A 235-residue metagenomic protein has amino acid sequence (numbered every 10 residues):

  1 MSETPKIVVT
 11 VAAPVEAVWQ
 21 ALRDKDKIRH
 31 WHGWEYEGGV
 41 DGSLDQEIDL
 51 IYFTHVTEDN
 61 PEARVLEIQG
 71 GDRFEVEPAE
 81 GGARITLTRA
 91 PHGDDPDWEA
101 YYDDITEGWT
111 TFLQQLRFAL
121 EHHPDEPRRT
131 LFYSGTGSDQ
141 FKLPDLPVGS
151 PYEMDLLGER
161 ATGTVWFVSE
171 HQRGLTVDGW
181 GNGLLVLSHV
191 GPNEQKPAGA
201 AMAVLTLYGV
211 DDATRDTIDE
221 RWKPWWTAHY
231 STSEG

Functional and structural regions predicted by a protein language model:
M1-G38, Y101-P151: Hydrophobic ligand-binding cavity/cleft-lining segments
S2-G93: Ordered, small/hydrophobic-rich secondary-structure cores
W19, S43, T57-N60, D95 (+4 more regions): Serine/threonine-rich low-complexity intrinsically disordered regions
Q20, Q46, Q69, Q114-Q115 (+3 more regions): Residue-identity detector for glutamine
D24, Y36-G39, Q114, H171 (+2 more regions): Intrinsically disordered, low-complexity regulatory segments enriched in acidic/serine/proline/glutamine/glycine
E35-E37, D45-E58, G70-R73, F141-L146 (+2 more regions): Short small/polar-residue motifs
N60-E107, P127, Q172-G235: Beta-strand/loop substructures that line and gate deep hydrophobic ligand-binding cavities in soluble
P127-N182: Acidic, Ser/Thr-rich low-complexity intrinsically disordered segments
